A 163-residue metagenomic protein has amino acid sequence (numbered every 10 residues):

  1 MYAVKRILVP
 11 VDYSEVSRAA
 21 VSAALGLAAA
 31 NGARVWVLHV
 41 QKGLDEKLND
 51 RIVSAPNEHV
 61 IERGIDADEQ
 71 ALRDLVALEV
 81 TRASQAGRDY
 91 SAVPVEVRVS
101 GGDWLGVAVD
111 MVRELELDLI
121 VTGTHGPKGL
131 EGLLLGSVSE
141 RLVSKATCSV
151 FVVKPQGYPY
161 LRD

Functional and structural regions predicted by a protein language model:
Y2, V16, V80-I120, G157-D163: Structural beta-alpha unit
Y2-E58, G87-R88: Small/aliphatic-rich secondary-structure junction motif
A3, D110-L161: Gly/Ser-rich helix-loop-strand patches that form or flank binding pockets for ribonucleotide-derived cofactors
A20, K47-D50, V107-D110, L133 (+1 more regions): Short, well-ordered secondary-structure micro-motifs
A23, A67-R82, V107: Short, solvent-exposed amphipathic alpha-helices that sit in or adjacent to ligand/effector-binding or catalytic
L27, A33-R34, V93, L117 (+1 more regions): Short glycine/serine/threonine/alanine-rich loop segments
L38, E96-S100, F151: General small-molecule cofactor/ligand-binding pocket signal
H39-R73, Y158-D163: Acidic, proline/glycine-rich short linear motifs
